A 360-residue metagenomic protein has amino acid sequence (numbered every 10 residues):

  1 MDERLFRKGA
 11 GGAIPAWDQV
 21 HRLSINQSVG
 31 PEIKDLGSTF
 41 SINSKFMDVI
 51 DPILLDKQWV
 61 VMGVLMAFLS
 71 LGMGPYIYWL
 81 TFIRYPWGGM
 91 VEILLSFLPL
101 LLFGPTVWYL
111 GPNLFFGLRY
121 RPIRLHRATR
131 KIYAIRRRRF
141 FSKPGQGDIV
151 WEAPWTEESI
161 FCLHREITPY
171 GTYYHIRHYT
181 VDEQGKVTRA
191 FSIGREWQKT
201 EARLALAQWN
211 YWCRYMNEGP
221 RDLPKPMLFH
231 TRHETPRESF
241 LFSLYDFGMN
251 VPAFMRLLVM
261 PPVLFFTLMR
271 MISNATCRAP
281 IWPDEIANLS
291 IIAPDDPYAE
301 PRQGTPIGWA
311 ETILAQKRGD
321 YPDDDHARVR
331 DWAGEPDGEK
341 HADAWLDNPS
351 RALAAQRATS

Functional and structural regions predicted by a protein language model:
M1-T39: Short, non-transmembrane cytosolic segments of multipass membrane proteins
F40-D56, I176: Short, hydrophobic/proline-enriched secondary-structure or compact coil segments at domain edges
I42, W212-D246: Juxtamembrane amphipathic/hinge helix adjacent to a transmembrane helix
V49-Y120, P236-G319, D324, W332-S360: Alpha-helical transmembrane spans
V107-I123, R139-P144, H164-E166: Catalytic micro-motifs at enzyme active sites that drive phosphoryl/nucleotidyl and oxygen chemistry
L125-R139: Membrane-cytosol interface motif
K131-I132, K143-I167: Phosphoinositide-dependent membrane-docking surfaces
W155-M227: A membrane-cytosol interface segment of integral membrane proteins
